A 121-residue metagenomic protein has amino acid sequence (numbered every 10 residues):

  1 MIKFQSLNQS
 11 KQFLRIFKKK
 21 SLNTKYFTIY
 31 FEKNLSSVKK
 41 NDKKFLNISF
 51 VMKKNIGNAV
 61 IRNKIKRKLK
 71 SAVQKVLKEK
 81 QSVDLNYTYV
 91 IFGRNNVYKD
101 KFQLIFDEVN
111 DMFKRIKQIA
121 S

Functional and structural regions predicted by a protein language model:
M1-S121: Positively charged, solvent-exposed patches that mediate nucleic-acid binding
